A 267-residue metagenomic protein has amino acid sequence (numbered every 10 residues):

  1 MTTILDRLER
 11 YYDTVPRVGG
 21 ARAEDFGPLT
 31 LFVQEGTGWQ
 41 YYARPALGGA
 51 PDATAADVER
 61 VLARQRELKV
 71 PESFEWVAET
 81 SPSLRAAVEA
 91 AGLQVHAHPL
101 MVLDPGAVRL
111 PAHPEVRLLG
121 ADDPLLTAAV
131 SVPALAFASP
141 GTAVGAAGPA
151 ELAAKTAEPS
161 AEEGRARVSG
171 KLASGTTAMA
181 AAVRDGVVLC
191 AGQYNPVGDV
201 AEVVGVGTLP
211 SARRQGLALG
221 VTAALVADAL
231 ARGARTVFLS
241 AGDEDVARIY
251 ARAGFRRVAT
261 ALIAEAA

Functional and structural regions predicted by a protein language model:
M1-K69, T80-S81: N-terminal charged segments
M1-Y11, P45-A46, D52, L100 (+3 more regions): Short amphipathic alpha-helix that is part of the acyltransferase structural core
R22-P28, S83-Q94, T176-C190: Conserved beta-hairpin
A53-A134, A138, A264-E265: Acyl-donor-binding surface of acyltransferase catalytic domains
T54-A63, G205-P210, R214-A231, R252: Conserved acetyl-CoA-binding loop-helix of GNAT-fold acetyltransferases
L68-A78, A229-G242: Conserved GNAT acetyl-CoA-binding A-motif
S81-Q94, L219, D243-T260: Conserved active-site alpha-helix within GNAT-family acetyltransferase domains
G148-E151, K155-L209: A conserved beta-strand-loop-helix scaffold within acyl/acetyltransferase catalytic domains
